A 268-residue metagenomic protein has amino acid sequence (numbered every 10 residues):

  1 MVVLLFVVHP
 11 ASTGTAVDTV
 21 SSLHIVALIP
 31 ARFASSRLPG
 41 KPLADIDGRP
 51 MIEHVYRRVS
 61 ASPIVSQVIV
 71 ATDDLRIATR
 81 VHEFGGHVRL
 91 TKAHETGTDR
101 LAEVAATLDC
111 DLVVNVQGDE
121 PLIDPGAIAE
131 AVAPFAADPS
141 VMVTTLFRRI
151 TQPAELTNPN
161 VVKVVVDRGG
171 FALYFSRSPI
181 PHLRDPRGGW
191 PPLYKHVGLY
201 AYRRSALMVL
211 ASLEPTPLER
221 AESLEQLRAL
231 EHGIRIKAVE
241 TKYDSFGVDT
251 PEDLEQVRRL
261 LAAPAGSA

Functional and structural regions predicted by a protein language model:
M1-T19: N-terminal amphipathic/basic-hydrophobic helices that include classical n-h-c signal peptides and signal-anchor
D18, G189-A268: Conserved alpha/beta core of the MobA/IspD/sugar-nucleotide pyrophosphorylase nucleotidyltransferase superfamily
S22-A71: N-terminal glycine-rich phosphate-binding loop and ensuing alpha1 helix
V65, C110, D138-V141, I234: Short, high-confidence coil segments that cap the C-terminus of an alpha-helix and link into the following beta-strand
I69, L75-A133: Short phosphate-binding loop-to-helix
T72-D73, I123, Y202, D249: A conserved hydrophobic position in a structured secondary element of the catalytic/binding core that shapes
P125-T216: Conserved core of the sugar-phosphate nucleotidyltransferase
